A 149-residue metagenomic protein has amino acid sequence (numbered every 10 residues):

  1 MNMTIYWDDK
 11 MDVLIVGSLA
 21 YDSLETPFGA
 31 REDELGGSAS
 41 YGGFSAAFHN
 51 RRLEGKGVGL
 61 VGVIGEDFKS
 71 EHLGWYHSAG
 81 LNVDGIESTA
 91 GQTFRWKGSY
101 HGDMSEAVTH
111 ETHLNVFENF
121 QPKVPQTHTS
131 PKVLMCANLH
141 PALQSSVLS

Functional and structural regions predicted by a protein language model:
N2-I15, L24, G29-E34, R51-I64 (+2 more regions): Ribokinase/PfkB-type carbohydrate-kinase core domain
S18-L19: Active-site metal-binding loops of divalent metal-dependent hydrolases
G29-A47: Short catalytic helix/loop segments, enriched in acidic residues and glycine and frequently bearing histidine
F44, W96-G98: Short beta-strand scaffold segments in enzyme catalytic cores
G91-T93: Short acidic/glycine-enriched loop/turn segments that link adjacent beta-strands
